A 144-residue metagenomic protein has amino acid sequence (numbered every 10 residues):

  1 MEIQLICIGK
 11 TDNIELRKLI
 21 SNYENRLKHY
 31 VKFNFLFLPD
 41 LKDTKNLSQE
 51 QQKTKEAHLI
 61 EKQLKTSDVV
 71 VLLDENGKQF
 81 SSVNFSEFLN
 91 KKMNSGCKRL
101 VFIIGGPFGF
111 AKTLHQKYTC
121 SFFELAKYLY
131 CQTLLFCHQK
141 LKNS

Functional and structural regions predicted by a protein language model:
M1-L27: N-terminal beta1-alpha1 ligand-phosphate binding loop
E2, C97-F102: Loop/turn-to-beta-strand initiation segments
I6, N34-L36: General small-molecule cofactor/ligand-binding pocket signal
T11, E75-K78, G106-G109: Short glycine-rich anion-binding loops that position phosphate/pyrophosphate groups of nucleotides and phosphorylated
V31, S67-D68, Y118-T119: Short, well-ordered alpha-helix to beta-strand connector turns
P39-K98: S-adenosyl-L-methionine/SAH cofactor-binding core of RNA-modifying enzymes
K112-S144: Structured adenosyl-cofactor binding patch, chiefly the S-adenosyl-L-methionine
